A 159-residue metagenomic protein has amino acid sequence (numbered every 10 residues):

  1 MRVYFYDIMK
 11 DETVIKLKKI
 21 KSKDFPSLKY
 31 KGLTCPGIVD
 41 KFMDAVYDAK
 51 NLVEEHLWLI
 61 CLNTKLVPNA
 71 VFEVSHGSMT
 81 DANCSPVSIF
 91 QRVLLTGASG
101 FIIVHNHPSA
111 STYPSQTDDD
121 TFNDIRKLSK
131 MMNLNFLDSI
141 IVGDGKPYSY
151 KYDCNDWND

Functional and structural regions predicted by a protein language model:
M1-K23, L28, G32-L33, N63-K65 (+2 more regions): Active-site-proximal loop/helix of nucleotide/amide-processing enzymes and allied scaffolds
V39-A82: Mobile, glycine- and charge-enriched loop segments and immediately flanking short secondary-structure elements within
